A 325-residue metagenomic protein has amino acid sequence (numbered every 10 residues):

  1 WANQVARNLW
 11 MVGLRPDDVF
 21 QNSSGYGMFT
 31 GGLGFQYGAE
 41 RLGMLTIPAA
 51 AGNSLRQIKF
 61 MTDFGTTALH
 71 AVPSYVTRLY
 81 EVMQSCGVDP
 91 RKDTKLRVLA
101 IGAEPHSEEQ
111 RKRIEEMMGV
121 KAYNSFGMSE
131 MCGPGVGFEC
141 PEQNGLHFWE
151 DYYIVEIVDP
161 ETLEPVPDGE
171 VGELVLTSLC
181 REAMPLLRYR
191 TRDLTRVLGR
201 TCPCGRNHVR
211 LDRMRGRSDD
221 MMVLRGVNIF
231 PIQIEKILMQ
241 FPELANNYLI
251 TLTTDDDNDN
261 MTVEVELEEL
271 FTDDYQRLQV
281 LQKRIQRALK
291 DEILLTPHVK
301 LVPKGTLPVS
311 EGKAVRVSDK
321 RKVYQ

Functional and structural regions predicted by a protein language model:
W1-A2, M28, G32, S54 (+1 more regions): Generic structural signal for well-ordered secondary structure
W1-V12, M28, T77-S85: Short, composition-biased local secondary-structure segments
A2-V19, N53-T66: Conserved ATP-dependent adenylate/AMP-binding module captured primarily in the ANL superfamily
A6-T46: Conserved AMP-binding loop of ANL adenylate-forming enzymes
L42-Q325: Active-site glycine/GP-rich loop and adjacent strand/helix microenvironment that borders small-molecule binding pockets
